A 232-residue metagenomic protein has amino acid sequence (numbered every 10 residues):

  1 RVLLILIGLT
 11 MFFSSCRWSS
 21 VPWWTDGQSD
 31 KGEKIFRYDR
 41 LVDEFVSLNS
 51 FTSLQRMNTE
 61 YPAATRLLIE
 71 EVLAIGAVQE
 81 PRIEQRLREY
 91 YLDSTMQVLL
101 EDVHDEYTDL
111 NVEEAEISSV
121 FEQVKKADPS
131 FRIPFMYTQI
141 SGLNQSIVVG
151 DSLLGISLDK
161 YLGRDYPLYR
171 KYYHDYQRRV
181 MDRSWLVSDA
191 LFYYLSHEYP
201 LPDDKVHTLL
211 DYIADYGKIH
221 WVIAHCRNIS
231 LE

Functional and structural regions predicted by a protein language model:
R1-L6: Sec-dependent signal peptide recognition, specifically the positively charged N-region followed immediately by
F12-S15: C-terminal motif of bacterial Sec signal peptides marking the signal peptidase cleavage site
R17-E89: N-terminal mature-domain "stem" immediately C-terminal to a signal peptide or N-terminal signal-anchor/transmembrane
R86-E232: Acidic/His-rich structured neighborhood in mature extracellular/periplasmic domains
